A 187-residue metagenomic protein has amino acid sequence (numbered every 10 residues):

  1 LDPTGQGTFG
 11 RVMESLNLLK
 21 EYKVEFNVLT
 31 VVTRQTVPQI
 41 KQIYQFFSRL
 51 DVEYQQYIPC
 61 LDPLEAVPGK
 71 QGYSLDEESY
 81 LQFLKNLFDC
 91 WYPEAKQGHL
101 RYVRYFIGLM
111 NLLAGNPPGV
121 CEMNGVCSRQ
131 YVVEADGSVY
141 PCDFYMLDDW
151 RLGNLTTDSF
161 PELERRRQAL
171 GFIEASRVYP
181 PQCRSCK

Functional and structural regions predicted by a protein language model:
L1-C60: Radical SAM/AdoMet-radical enzyme domain recognition
T36, L64-E65, D149: Generic structural signal for helix capping and beta-alpha/helix-loop junctions
K41-G119: Long, K/E/R/D-enriched contiguous segments that form extended
E78-L113, F144-K187: C-terminal accessory region of radical SAM enzymes
N124-C127: Short, small/polar residue-rich loop motifs at catalytic or cofactor-binding pockets
E134: Short, acidic, Ser/Thr-enriched surface-loop or helix-capping motifs
